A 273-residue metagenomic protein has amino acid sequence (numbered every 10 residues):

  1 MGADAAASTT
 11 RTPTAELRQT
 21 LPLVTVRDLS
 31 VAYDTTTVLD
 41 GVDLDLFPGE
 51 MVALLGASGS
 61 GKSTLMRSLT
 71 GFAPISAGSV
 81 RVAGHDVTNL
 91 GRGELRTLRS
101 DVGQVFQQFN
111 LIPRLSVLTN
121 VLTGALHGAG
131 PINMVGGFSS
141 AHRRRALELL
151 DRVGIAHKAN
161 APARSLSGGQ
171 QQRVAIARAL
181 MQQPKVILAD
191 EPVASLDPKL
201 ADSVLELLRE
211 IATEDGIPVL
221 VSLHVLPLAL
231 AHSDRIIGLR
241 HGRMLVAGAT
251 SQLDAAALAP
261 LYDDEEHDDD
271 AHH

Functional and structural regions predicted by a protein language model:
L55-A57: The feature captures the beta-strand-to-loop junction immediately N-terminal to the Walker
T70: Helix-to-loop junction immediately C-terminal to a conserved catalytic motif
G78-D86: Conserved ABC transporter NBD signature motif
D86, A129-H157: Conserved ABC ATPase "signature" region
P162-L166, Q170: Conserved ABC ATPase signature
Q183: Conserved catalytic motifs of ABC-family nucleotide-binding domains
I187-D190: Catalytic Walker B motif of ABC-type/P-loop ATPase nucleotide-binding domains
